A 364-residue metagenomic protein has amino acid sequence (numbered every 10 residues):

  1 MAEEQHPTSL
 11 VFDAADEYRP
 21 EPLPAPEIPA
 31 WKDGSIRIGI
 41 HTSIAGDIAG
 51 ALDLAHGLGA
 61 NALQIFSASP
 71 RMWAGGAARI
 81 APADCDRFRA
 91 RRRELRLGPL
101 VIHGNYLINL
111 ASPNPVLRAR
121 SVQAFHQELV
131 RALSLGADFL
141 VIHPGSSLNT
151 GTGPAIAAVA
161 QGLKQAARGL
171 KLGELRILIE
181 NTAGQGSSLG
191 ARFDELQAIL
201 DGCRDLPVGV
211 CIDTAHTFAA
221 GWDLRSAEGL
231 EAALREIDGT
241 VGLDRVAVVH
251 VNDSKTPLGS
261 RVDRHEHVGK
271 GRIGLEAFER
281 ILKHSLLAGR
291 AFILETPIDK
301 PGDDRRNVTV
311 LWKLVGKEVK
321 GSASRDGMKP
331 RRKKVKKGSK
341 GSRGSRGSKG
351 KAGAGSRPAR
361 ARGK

Functional and structural regions predicted by a protein language model:
M1-G104, I108, S112-Q127, K317-K351 (+1 more regions): N-terminal pre-domain/capping segments
E3-E4, L10-A25, F193, Q197-T214 (+1 more regions): Histidine-acidic metal/acid-base catalytic patches
P29-D33, D53-A60, R79-V101, E128-G136 (+4 more regions): Acidic (Asp/Glu)-rich catalytic clusters
H41-A45, A68-P70, N105-L107, G145-S147 (+4 more regions): Active-site beta-loop-alpha junctions enriched in small/polar residues
G46, L110-V210, D303: Active-site acidic/histidine proton-transfer and metal-coordination neighborhood in alpha/beta enzyme cores
A55, H103, S121, A132 (+5 more regions): Conserved, mostly hydrophobic/aromatic
A74-A77, N114-R118, T150-G153, W222 (+1 more regions): Glycine-rich tight-turn/loop motif centered on a GG-T
R79-C85, V122-F125, I156-A160, R192-L196 (+2 more regions): Charged helix-capping and loop-helix junction motifs
